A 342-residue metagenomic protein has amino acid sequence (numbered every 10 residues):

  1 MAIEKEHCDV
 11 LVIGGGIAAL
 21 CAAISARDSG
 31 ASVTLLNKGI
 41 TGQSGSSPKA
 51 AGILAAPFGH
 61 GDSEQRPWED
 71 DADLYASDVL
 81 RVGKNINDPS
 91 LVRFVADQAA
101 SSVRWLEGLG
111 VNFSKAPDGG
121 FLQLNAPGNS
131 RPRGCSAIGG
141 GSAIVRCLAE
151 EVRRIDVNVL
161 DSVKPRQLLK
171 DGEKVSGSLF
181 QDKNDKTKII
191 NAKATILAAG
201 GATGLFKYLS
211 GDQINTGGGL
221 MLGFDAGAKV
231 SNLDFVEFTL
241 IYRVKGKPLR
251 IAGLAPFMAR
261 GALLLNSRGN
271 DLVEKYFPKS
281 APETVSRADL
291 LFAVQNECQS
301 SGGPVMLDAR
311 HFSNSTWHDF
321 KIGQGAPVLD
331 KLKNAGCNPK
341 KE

Functional and structural regions predicted by a protein language model:
M1-H7, K186-K188: A short, basic/flexible loop-to-alpha-helix module at the beginning of a structural domain
V10-L35: N-terminal Rossmann-like FAD-binding beta1-loop-alpha1 element of flavoenzymes
G16-I17, I40, A202-T203: Residue-level detector of alpha-helix initiation sites
D28-K49: Glycine-rich FAD pyrophosphate-binding loop
Q43, S102-K186, A194, A198-A199 (+2 more regions): Conserved redox-cofactor binding core of oxidoreductases
A56-V95: Glycine-rich active-site loop/strand segments that organize a redox cofactor
L197-L209: Flavin (primarily FAD) binding-site architecture
L222, A228-E342: An anion/pyrophosphate-binding glycine-rich loop and adjacent beta-alpha core in soluble alpha-beta enzymes
